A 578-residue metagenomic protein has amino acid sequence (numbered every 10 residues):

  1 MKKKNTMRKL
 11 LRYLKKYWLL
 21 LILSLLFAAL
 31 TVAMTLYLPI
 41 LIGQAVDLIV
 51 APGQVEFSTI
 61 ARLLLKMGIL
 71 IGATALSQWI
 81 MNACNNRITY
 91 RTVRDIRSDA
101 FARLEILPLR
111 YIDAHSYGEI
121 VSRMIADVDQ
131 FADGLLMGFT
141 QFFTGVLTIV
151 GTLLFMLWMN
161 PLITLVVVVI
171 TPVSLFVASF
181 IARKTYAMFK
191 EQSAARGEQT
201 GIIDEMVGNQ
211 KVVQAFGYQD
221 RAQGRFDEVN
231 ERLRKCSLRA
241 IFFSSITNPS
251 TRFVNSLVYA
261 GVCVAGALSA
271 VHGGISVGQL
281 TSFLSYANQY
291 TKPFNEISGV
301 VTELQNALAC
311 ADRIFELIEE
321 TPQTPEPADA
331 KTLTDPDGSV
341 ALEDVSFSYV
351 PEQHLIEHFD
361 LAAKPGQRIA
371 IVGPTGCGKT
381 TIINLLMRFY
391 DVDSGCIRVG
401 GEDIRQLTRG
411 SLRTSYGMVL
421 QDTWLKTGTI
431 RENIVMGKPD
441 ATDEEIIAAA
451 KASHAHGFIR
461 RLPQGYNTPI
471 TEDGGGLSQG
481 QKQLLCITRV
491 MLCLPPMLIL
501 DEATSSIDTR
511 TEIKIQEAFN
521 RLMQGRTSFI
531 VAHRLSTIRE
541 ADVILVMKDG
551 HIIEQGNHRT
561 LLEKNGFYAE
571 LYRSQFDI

Functional and structural regions predicted by a protein language model:
K2, E326, L333-I578: ABC-type nucleotide-binding domain
N5, L14, V46, M81 (+3 more regions): Juxtamembrane loop-to-helix connectors within ABC transporter transmembrane domains
L11, L19-I40, L63, M67 (+5 more regions): Alpha-helical segments in transporter systems
L21-I80, W158-L162, G273-V277: Transmembrane helix-loop-helix hairpins at lipid-water interfaces of multipass membrane proteins, especially the type-1
G43, A73-L76, F139-A182, R234-T281: A hydrophobic transmembrane-helix motif
Y90, S98-S122, A126-V128, G201-R225 (+6 more regions): Short intracellular "coupling" helices and adjacent cytoplasmic loop segments at the cytosolic face of multi-pass
L109-R110, A126-L135, F139, F143 (+6 more regions): An intracellular "coupling" helix at the cytosolic face of ABC transporter transmembrane type-1 domains
Y218, F242, Y259, Q289-L317: Cytosolic ends of transmembrane helices, especially the final helix of ABC transmembrane type-1 domains
